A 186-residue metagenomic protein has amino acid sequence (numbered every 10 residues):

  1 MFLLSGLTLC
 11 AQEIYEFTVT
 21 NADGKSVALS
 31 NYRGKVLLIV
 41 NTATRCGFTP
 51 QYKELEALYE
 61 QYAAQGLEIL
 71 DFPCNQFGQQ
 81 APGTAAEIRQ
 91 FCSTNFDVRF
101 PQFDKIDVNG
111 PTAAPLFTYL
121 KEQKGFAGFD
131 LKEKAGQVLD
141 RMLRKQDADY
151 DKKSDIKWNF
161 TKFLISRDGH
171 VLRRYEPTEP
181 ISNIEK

Functional and structural regions predicted by a protein language model:
M1-T8: Bacterial N-terminal signal peptides
L9-S30: N-terminal "domain-start" segment that seeds a small globular fold
V19, N41, A63-G83, V98-G110: Thiol-based oxidoreductase modules, predominantly thioredoxin-like and allied folds used for disulfide exchange
S30-L37, T44-R45, T49-P73, C92-F96: Conserved helix-turn-beta segment immediately C-terminal to the redox Cys motif in thioredoxin-like folds
G34, P177-I181, K186: A short acidic/small-residue loop/turn micro-motif
P50, E54-A57, G83, E87 (+3 more regions): Extracytoplasmic/secreted proteins, especially bacterial periplasmic and envelope-associated proteins
D97-T178: Thiol/selenol-based redox catalytic cores and closely related redox-interacting motifs
